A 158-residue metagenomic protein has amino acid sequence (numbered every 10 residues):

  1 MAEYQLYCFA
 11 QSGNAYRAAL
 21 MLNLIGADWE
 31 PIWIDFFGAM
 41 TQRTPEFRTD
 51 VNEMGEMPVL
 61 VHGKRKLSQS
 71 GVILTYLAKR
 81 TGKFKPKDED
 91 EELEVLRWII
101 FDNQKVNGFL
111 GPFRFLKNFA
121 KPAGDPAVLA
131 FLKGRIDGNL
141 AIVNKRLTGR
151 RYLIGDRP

Functional and structural regions predicted by a protein language model:
M1-D137: GST-like domain detector, emphasizing the conserved glutathione-binding G-site in the N-terminal thioredoxin-like
K83, K145-D156: Surface-exposed helix-capping loop/turn segments at secondary-structure junctions
R135-R146: Solvent-exposed, charged/polar functional surfaces in cytosolic regulatory/catalytic domains
